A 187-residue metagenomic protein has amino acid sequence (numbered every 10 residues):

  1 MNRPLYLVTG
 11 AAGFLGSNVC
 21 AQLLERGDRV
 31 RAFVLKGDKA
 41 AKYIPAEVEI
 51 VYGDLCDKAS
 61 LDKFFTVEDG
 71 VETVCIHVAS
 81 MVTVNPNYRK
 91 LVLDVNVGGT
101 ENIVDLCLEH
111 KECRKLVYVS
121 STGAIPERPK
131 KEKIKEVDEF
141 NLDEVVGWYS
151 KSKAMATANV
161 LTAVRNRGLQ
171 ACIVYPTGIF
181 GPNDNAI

Functional and structural regions predicted by a protein language model:
L5-R26: N-terminal Rossmann NAD(P)H-binding glycine-rich loop of SDR-like oxidoreductase domains
T9, F33, C75-A79, L116-T122 (+1 more regions): SDR active-site strand-loop-helix element
G16-S17, V97, A154: Residues forming the Rossmann-fold NAD(P)(H) cofactor-binding site
F33-D38, L55: N-terminal Rossmann-fold cofactor-binding loop
K42-I44, Y52-G98, N102, L106-E109: NAD(P)H-binding glycine-rich loop region in Rossmannoid oxidoreductase-like domains and their noncatalytic homologs
G98-W148, C172: Conserved Rossmann-fold NAD(P)-dependent oxidoreductase catalytic core, especially the SDR/UDP-sugar
A124-I125, W148, L169-I187: Flexible, glycine-rich beta-alpha linker
E144-Y175: Active-site Tyr-X1-5-Lys
